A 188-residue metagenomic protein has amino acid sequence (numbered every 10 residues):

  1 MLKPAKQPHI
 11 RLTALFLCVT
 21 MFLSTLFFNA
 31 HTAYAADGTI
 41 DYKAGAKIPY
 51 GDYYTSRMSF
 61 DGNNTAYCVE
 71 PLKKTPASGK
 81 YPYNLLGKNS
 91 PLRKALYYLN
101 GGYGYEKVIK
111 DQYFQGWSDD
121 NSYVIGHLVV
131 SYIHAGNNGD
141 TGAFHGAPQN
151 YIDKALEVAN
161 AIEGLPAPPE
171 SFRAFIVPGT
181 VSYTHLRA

Functional and structural regions predicted by a protein language model:
M1-P8: N-terminal secretory signal peptides that target proteins for export/translocation
H9-T20: Sec-dependent N-terminal signal peptides
F22-T32: C-terminal segment of classical bacterial N-terminal signal peptides
Y34-S171: Short, surface-exposed polybasic-aromatic patches that bind anionic ligands, especially phosphate groups
T180-S182: Acidic, proline/serine/threonine- and glycine-rich low-complexity intrinsically disordered segments
T184-A188: Conserved small/polar residues in nucleotide/adenosyl-binding loops
